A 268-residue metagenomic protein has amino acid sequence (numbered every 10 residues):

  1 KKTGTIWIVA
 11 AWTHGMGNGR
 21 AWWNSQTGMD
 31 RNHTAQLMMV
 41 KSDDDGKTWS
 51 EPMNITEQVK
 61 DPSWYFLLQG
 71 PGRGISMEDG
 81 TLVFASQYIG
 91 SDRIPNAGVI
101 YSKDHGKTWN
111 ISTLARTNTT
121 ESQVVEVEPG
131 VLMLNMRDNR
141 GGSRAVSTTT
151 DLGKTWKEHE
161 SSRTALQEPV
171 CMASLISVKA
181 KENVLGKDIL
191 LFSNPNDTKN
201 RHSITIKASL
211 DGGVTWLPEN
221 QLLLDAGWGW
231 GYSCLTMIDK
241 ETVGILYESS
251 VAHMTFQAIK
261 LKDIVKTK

Functional and structural regions predicted by a protein language model:
K1-K268: Asp-box/BNR beta-propeller blade signature and adjacent active/binding-site loops in extracellular glycan-interacting
